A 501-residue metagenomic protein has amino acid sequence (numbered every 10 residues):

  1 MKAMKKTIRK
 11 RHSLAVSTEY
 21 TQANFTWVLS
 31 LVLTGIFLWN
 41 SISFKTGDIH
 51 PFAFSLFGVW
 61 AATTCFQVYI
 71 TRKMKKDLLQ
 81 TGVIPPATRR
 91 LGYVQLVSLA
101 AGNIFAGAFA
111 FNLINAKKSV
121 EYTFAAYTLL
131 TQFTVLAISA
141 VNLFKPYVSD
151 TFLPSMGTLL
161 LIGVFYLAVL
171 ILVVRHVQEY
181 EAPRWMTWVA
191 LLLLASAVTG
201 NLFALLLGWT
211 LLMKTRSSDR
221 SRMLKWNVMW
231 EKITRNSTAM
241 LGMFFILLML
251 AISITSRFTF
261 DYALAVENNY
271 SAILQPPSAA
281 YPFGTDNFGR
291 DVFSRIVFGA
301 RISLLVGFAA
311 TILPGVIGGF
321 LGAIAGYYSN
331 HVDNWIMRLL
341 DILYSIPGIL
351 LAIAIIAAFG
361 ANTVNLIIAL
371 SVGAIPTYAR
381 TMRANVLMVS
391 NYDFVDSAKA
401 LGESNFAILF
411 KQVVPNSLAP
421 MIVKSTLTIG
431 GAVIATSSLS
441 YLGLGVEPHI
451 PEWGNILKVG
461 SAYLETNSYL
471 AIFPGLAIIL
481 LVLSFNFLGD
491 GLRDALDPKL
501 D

Functional and structural regions predicted by a protein language model:
F25-G35, A61-I70, F124-L136, T151-L153 (+5 more regions): N-terminal signal-anchor/first transmembrane alpha helix
K214-T215, I336-A379, A384: Generic hydrophobic transmembrane alpha-helix motif, especially the helices
F258, A309-L340: Transmembrane-helix boundary motif in ABC transporter permease subunits
R290-L305, S329-M337, S390, K399-V423: Amphipathic cytosolic juxtamembrane alpha-helices at the membrane-cytosol interface of multi-pass membrane transporters
L304-I317, F406-S438, F485: Transmembrane alpha-helices
T311-I312, G319, A361-K411, K424-S425: Membrane-cytosol interface at the C-terminal ends of specific transmembrane alpha-helices in multi-pass membrane
I356-G360, N385-V386, I434-F473, A477: Glycine-rich helix-loop "coupling/hinge" segments at transmembrane-helix boundaries in multipass transporters
L370-G373, A419, V423-L427, Y469-D501: C-terminal transmembrane helix and the adjacent membrane-cytosol boundary/short C-terminal tail of inner/organellar
